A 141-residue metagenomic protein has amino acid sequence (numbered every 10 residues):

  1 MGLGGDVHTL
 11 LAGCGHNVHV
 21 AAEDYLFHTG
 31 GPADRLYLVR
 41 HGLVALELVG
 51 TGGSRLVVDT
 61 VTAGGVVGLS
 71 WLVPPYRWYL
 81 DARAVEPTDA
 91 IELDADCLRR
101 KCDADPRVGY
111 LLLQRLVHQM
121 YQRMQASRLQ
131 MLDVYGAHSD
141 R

Functional and structural regions predicted by a protein language model:
M1-A22: Cyclic nucleotide-binding regulatory module and flanking cytosolic helices
A12-G13, P32, G53-S54: Short alpha-helix capping/helix-loop boundary micro-motifs
E23, D34-E47, A63-G65: Glycine- and acidic-residue-biased ligand/ion/polar-headgroup-sensing regions
L26-G31: Short phosphate-coordinating micro-motif centered on Lys-Gly-acidic
V44-L56: A short beta-strand-loop-beta hairpin characteristic of the jelly-roll/cupin
V58-Q114: Cyclic-nucleotide recognition modules
V85, L111-R141: Polybasic "coupling" helices that flank or enter modular domains
